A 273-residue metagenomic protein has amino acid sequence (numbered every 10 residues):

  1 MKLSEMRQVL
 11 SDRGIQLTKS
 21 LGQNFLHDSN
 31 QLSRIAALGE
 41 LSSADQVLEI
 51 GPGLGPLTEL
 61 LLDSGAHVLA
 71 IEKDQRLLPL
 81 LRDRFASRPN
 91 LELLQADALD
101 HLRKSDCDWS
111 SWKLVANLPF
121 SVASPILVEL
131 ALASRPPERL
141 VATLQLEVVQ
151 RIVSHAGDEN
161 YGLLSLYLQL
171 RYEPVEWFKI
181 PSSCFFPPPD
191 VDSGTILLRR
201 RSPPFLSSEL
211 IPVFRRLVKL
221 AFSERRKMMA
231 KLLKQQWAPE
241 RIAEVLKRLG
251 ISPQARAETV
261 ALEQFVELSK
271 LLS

Functional and structural regions predicted by a protein language model:
M1-L220, K247, I251, E258 (+1 more regions): Catalytic cores of RNA-modifying enzymes
R200, V218-S273: C-terminal lobe and adjacent flexible extensions of AdoMet/dcAdoMet transferase-like proteins
